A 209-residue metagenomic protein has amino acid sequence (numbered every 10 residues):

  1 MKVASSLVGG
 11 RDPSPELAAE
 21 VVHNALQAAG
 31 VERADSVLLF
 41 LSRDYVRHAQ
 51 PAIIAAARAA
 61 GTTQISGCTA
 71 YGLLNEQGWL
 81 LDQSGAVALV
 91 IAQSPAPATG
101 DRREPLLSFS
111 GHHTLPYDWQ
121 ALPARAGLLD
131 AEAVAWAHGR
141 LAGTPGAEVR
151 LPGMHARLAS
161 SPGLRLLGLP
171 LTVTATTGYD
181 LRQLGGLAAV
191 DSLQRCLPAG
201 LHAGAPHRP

Functional and structural regions predicted by a protein language model:
M1-S36, F40-V46, Q50, A55-A57 (+2 more regions): Small-residue-enriched flexible segments
